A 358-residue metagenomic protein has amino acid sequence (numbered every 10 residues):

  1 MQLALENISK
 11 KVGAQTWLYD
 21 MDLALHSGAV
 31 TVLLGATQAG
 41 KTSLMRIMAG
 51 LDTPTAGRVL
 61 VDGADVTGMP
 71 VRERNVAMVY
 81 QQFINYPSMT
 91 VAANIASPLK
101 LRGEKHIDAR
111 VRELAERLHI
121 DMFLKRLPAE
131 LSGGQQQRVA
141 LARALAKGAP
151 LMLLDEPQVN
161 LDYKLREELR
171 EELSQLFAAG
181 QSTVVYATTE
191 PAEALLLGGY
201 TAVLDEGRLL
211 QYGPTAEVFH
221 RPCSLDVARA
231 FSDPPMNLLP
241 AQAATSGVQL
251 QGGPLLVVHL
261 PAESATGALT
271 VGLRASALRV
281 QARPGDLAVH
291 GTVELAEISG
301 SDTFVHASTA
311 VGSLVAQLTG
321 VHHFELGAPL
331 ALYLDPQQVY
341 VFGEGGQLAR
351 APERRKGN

Functional and structural regions predicted by a protein language model:
L3, L18-D20: Conserved structural motif at the start of ABC-family nucleotide-binding domains
L34-A36: The feature captures the beta-strand-to-loop junction immediately N-terminal to the Walker
T42-M45, V139: ABC ATPase nucleotide-binding domain helices that frame the ATP-binding cleft
A49: Helix-to-loop junction immediately C-terminal to a conserved catalytic motif
T55-R58, E206: Conserved coupling/switch loops of ABC nucleotide-binding domains, chiefly the family-specific signature
G57-D65: Conserved ABC transporter NBD signature motif
N75, Q81, N85, T90-D226: ABC ATPase nucleotide-binding domains
G247-E297, H322-N358: Glycine/charge-rich catalytic "coupling/switch" loops of P-loop NTPases
